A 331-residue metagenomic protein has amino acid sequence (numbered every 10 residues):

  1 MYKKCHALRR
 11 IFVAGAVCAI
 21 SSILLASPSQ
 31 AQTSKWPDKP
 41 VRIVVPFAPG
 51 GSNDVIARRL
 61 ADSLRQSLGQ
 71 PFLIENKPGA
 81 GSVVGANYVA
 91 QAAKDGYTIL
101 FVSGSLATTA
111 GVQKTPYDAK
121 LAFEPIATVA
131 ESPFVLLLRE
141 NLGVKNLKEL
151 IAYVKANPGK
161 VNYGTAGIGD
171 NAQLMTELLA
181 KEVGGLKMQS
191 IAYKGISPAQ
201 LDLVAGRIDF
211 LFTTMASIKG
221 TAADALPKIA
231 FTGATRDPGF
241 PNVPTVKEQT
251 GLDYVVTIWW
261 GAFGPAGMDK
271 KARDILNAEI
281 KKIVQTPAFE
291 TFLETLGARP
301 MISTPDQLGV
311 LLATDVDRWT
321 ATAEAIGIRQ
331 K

Functional and structural regions predicted by a protein language model:
M1-D38, Q330-K331: Short, low-complexity disordered leader/linker segments with a strong preference for bacterial N-terminal type II
Y2, D38-P40, K270-K331: An extracytoplasmic/periplasmic, membrane-proximal ligand-sensing/linker region
A31-L121, K160, I168, G184-F212 (+3 more regions): N-terminal (or domain-start) structured segment
S52, I56, L60, G85 (+10 more regions): Hydrophobic alpha-helical segments typical of transmembrane helices and their membrane-interface/capping positions
Q91-Y97, G111-P198, V246-E248, W259-F292: Hinge/capping helix and adjacent helix->loop/strand transition within the periplasmic-binding protein
F101-L106, M175, I196, F212-I218 (+3 more regions): Beta->alpha turn/N-cap motifs
S217-Q285, T314-D317: C-terminal lobe and pocket-closing loops of periplasmic/extracytoplasmic Venus-flytrap solute-binding proteins
